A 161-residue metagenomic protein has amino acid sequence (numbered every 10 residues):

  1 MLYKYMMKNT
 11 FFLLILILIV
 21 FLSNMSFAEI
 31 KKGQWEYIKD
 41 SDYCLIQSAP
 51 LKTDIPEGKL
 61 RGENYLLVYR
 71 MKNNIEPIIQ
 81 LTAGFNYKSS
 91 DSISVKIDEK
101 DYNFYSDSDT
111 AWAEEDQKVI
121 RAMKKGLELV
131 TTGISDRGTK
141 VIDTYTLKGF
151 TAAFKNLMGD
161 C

Functional and structural regions predicted by a protein language model:
M1, S23, K100-Y102: Charged interaction patches that mediate protein-protein contacts
M1-K4, Y145: A general boundary/transition motif marking the beginning of the first structured unit of a protein
Y3-L14: Bacterial N-terminal signal peptides that target proteins for export
T10, N24-F27: Compositionally biased regions
L13-S23: Bacterial N-terminal signal peptides
F27-C161: A generic "folded-domain core" signal
